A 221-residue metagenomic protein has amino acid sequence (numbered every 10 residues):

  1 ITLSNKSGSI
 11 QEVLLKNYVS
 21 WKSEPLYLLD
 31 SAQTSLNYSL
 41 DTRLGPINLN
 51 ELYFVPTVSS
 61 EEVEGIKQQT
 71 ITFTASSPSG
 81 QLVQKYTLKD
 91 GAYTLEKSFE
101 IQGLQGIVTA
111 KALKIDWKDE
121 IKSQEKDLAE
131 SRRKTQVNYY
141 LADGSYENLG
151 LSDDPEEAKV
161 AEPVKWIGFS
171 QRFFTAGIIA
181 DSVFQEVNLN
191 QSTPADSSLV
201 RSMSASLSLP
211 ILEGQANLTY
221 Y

Functional and structural regions predicted by a protein language model:
I1-Y221: Soluble non-transmembrane domains of integral membrane proteins
